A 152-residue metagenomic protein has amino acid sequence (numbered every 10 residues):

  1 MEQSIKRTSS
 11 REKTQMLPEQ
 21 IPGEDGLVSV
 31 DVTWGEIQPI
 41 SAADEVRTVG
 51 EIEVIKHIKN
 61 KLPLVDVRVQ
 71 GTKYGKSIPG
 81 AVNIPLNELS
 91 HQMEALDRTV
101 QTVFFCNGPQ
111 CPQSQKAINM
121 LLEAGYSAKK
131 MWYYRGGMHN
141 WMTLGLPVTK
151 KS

Functional and structural regions predicted by a protein language model:
M1-T72: Flexible, polar/low-complexity N-terminal or interdomain linker segments that lie immediately upstream of folded
G50, L86-M93: Alpha-helical scaffolding within the catalytic cores of extracellular/periplasmic polymer-degrading hydrolases
I58-L64, I78-G80, A128-K130: Short active-site oxyanion
N60-K61, T99, L144: Structured helix-beta-strand junction loops
P63, T72-N83, E94-L96: Mid-length scaffold segments of soluble, non-membrane domains
V82-I84, W132-Y134, T149: General small-molecule cofactor/ligand-binding pocket signal
S90-W141: Catalytic cysteine-centered active loop of the rhodanese-like fold, especially the PTP/DSP P-loop
G145-S152: Active-site neighborhoods of enzymes that stabilize oxyanions during catalysis
